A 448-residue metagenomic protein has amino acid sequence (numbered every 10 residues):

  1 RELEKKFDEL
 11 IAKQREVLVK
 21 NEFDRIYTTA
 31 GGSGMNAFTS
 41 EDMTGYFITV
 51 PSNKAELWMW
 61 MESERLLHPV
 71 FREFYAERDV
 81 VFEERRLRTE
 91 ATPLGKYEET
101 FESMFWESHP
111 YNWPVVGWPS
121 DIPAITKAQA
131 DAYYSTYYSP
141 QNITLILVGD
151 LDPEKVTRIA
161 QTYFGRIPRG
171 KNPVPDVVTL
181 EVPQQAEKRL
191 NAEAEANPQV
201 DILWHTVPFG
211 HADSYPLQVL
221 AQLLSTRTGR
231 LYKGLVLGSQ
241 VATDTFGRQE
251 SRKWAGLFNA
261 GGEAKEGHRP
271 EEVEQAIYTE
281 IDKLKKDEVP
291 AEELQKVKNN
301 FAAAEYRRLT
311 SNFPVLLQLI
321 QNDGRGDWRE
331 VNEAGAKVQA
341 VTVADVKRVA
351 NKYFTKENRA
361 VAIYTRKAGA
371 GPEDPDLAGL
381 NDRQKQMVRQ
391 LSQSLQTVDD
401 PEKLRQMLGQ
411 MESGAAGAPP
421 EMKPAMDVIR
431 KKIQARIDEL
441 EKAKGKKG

Functional and structural regions predicted by a protein language model:
E2-E9, L18, E22, G45 (+26 more regions): Extracytoplasmic/secreted proteins, especially bacterial periplasmic and envelope-associated proteins
L3-N53, L87-N142, R166-G210, Q222-R269 (+5 more regions): Non-catalytic beta-strand/loop surface segments
T49-R78, R227, E250-R308, E373-D399: M16/insulysin-pitrilysin zinc metalloprotease superfamily fold
H68, P153-E154, V207-H211, L231 (+3 more regions): Short beta-strands and strand-coil junctions in structured, solvent-facing domains, enriched
E83: A short, flexible N-terminal coil/short beta segment enriched in small residues
D152-A192, Q199, L203-H205, Y232 (+2 more regions): Proteolytic maturation boundary segments
